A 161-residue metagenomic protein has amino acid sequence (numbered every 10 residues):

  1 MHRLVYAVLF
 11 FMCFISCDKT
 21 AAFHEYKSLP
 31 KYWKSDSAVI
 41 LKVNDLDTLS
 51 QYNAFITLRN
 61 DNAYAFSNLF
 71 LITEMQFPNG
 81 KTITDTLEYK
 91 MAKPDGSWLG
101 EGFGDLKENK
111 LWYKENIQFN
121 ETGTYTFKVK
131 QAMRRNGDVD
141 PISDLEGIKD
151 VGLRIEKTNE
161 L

Functional and structural regions predicted by a protein language model:
H2-V8: Sec-dependent signal peptide recognition, specifically the positively charged N-region followed immediately by
C13-S16: C-terminal motif of bacterial Sec signal peptides marking the signal peptidase cleavage site
A21-E74, G80-I83: Start-of-domain marker
I40-S50, I117-F119, E156-E160: Extracellular and analogous surface-interaction loops
N53-L58, Y125-Q131: Extracellular beta-strand-rich recognition modules
D61-A63, E108-Y113, I117-N120, K130-D144: Short acidic/polar inter-strand loop motif in beta-rich domains
L71-Q76, N136-L161: Exposed low-complexity, polar/acidic, P/S/T/G-rich flexible segments that act as propeptides, protease-susceptible
Y89-M91, L99-I117: A beta-strand/beta-hairpin structural motif
